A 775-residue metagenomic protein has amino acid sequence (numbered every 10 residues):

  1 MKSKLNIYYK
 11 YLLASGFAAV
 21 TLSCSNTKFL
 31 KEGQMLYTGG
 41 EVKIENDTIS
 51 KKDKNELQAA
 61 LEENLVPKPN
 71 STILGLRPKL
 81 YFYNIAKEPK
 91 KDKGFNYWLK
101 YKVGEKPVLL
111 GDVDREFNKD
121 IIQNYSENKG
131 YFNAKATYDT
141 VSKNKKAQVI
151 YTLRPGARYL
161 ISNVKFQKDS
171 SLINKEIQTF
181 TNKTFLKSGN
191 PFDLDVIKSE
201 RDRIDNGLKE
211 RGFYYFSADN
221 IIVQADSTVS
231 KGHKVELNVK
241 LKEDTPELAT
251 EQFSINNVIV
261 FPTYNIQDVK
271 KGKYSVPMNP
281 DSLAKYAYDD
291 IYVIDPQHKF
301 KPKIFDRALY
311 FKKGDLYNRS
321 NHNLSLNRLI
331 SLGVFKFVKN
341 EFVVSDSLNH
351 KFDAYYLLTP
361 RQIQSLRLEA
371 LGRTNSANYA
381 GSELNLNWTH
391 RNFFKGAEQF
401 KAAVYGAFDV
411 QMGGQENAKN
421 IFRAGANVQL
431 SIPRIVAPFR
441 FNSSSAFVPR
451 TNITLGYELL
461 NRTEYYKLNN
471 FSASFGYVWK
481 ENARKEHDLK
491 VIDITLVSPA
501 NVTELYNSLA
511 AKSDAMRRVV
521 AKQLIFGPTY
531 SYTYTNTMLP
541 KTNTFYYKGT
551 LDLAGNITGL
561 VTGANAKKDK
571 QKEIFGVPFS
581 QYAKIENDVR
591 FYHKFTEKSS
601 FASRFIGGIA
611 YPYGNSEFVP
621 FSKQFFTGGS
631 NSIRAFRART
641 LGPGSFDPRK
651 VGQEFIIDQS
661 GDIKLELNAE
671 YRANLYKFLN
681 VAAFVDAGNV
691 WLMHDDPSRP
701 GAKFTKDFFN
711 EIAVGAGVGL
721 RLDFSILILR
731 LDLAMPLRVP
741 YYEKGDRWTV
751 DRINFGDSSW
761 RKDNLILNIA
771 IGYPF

Functional and structural regions predicted by a protein language model:
K2-L5, S25-S331, N340, K351: Interaction-mediating elements
K2-L5, Y546, E573, Y582-N587 (+5 more regions): In a subset of proteins, long, contiguous C-terminal domains/tails are tracked
I7-A14: Sec-dependent signal peptide recognition, specifically the positively charged N-region followed immediately by
V20-S23: C-terminal motif of bacterial Sec signal peptides marking the signal peptidase cleavage site
N46, L153-A157, K168-S170, V239-E243 (+12 more regions): Flexible glycine-/small-residue-rich
H298-K299, N318-Y546, R634-A635, L641 (+2 more regions): Gram-negative/organellar outer-membrane beta-barrel architecture
R373-A377, D488-A673, A683-K706: C-terminal outer-membrane beta-barrel translocator/porin domains of Gram-negative envelope proteins and their
L384-H390, A426-I432, L455, A473-Y477 (+9 more regions): Residues on the lipid-exposed face of transmembrane beta-strands in outer-membrane beta-barrel proteins
